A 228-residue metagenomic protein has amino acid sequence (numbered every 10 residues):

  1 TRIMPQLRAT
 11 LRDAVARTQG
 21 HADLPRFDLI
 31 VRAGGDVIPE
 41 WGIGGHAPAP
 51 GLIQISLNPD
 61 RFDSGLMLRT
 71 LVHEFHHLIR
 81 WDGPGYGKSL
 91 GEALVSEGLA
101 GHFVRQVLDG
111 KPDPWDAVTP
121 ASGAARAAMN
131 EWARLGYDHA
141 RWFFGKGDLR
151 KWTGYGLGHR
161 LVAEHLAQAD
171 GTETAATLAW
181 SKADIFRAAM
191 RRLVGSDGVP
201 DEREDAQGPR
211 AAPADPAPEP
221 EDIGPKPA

Functional and structural regions predicted by a protein language model:
R2-P50: Auxiliary, metal-adjacent structural segments of Zn-dependent hydrolase domains
P50-S56: C-terminal edge-of-domain segments
S56-T70: Short pre-active-site segment immediately N-terminal to the catalytic Zn-binding motif
R69-D82: Active-site recognition of the HExxH zinc-binding catalytic motif
Y86-E97, G147-K151: Active-site metal-coordination segments of metallo-dependent hydrolases
L90-E131: Post-HExxH zinc-binding segment in Zn-dependent metallohydrolases
A133-R210, P218-A228: Pan-zinc metallopeptidase signature
